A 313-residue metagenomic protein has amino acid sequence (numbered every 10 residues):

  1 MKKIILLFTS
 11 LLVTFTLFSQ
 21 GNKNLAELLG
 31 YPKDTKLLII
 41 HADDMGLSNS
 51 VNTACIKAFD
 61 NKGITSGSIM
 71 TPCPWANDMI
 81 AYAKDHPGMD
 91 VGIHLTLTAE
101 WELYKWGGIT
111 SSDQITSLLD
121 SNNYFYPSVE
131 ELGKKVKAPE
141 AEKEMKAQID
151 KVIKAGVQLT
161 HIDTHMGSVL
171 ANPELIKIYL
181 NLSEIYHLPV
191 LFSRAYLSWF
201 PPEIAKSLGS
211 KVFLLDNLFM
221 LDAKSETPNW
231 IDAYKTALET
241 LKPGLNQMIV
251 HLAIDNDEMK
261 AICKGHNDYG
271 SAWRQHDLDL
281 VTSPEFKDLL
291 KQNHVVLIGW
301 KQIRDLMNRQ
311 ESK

Functional and structural regions predicted by a protein language model:
M1-G21: Bacterial Sec-dependent N-terminal signal peptides
K3, Q20-I39: N-terminal pre-catalytic segment of deacetylase/amide-hydrolase enzymes
L28-G30, C55-N61, D78-D90, G107-D120 (+3 more regions): Acidic (Asp/Glu)-rich catalytic clusters
L37-I39, I64-S68, G88-H94, L159-D163 (+3 more regions): Structural preference for beta-strand elements that scaffold enzyme active sites
S50-C73: A short alpha/beta connector and helix-capping loop motif
W106-E131, I262-G270: Active-site gating loops and adjacent loop-to-helix segments of metal-dependent hydrolytic enzymes
A138-F213, M220, K224-W230, E239 (+1 more regions): Catalytic domains of cell-wall/extracellular-matrix polysaccharide-remodeling enzymes, centered on de-N-acetylation
V190-S193, H266-K313: C-terminal domain-boundary segment and adjacent tail
